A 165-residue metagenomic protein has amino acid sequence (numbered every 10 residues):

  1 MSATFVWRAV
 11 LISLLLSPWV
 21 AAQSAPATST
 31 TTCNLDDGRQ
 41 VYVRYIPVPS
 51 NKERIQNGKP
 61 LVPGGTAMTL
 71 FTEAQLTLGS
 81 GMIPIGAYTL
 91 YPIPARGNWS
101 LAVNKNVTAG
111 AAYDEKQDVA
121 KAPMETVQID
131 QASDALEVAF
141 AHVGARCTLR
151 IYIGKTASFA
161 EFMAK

Functional and structural regions predicted by a protein language model:
M1-V6: N-terminal secretory signal peptides that target proteins for export/translocation
R8-P18: Bacterial N-terminal signal peptides
S13, Q40-Y42, A67-T69, S100 (+1 more regions): A residue-level signal for beta-strand positions that form part of recognition/binding surfaces within mature
Q23-L61, V107-K165: Primarily secretory-pathway and cell-envelope proteins
P63-A109: Mid-length scaffold segments of soluble, non-membrane domains
